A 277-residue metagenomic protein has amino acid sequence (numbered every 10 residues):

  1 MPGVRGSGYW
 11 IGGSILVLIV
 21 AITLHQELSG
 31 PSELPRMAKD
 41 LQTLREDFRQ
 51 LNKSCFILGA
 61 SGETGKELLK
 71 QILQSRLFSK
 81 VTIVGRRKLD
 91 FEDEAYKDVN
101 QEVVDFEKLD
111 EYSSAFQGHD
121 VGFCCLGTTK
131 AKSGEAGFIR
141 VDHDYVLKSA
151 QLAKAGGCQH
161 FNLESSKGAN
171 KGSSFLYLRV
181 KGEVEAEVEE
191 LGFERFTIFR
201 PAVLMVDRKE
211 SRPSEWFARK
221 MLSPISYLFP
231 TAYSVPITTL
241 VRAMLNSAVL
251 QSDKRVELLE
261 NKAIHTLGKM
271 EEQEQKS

Functional and structural regions predicted by a protein language model:
M1-D47: N-terminal membrane-anchoring alpha-helices
D40-L77: N-terminal Rossmann NAD(P)H-binding glycine-rich loop of SDR-like oxidoreductase domains
R49, C55-F56, D90-D93, K97-K148 (+1 more regions): NAD(P)H-binding glycine-rich loop region in Rossmannoid oxidoreductase-like domains and their noncatalytic homologs
I83-F91: Short, polar loop motifs at secondary-structure junctions
R87, K132-E190, E194-F199: Conserved Rossmann-fold NAD(P)-dependent oxidoreductase catalytic core, especially the SDR/UDP-sugar
G172-S173, E194-T231: Flexible, glycine-rich beta-alpha linker
S226-K254: C-terminal helical subdomain
